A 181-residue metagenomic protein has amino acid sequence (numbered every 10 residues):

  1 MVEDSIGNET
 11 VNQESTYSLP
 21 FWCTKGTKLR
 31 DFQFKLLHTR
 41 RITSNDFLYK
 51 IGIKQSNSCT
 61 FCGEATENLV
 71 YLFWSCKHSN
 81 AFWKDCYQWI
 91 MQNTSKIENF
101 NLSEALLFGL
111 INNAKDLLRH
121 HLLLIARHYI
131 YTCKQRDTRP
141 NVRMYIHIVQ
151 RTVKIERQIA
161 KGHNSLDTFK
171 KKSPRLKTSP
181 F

Functional and structural regions predicted by a protein language model:
V2-F181: Family-specific functional microsites
